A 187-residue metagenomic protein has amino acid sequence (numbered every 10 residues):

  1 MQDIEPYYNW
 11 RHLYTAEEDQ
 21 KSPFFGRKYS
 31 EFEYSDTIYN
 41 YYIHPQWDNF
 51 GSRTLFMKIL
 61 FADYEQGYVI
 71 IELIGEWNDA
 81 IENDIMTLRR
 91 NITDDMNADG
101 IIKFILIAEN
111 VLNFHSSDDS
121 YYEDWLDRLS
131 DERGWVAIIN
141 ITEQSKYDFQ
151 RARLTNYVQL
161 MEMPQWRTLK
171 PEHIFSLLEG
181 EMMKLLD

Functional and structural regions predicted by a protein language model:
Q2-G51, L60-Y64, V69-D187: Amphipathic, Lys/Arg-enriched alpha-helical "gate/interface" segment within cytosolic domains that mediates
T54-L55: Long, charged, low-complexity intrinsically disordered regions
